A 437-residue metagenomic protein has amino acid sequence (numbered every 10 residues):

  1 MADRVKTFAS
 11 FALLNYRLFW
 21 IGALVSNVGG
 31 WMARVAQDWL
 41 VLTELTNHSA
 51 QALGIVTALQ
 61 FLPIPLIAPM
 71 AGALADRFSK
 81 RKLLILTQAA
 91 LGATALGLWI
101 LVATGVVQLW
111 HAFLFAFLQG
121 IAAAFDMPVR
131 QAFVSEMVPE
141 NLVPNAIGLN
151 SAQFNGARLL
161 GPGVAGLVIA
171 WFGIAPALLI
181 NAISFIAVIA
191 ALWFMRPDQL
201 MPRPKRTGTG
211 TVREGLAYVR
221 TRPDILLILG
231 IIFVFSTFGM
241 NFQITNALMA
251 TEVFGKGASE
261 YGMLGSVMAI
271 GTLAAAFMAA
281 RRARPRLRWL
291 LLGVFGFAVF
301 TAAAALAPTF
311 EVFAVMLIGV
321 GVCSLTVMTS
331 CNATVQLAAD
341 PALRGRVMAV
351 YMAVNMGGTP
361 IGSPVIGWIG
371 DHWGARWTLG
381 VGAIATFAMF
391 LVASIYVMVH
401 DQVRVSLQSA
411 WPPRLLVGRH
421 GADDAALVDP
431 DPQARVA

Functional and structural regions predicted by a protein language model:
M1-R435: Alpha-helical transmembrane-bundle signature of multi-pass membrane transport and export proteins
